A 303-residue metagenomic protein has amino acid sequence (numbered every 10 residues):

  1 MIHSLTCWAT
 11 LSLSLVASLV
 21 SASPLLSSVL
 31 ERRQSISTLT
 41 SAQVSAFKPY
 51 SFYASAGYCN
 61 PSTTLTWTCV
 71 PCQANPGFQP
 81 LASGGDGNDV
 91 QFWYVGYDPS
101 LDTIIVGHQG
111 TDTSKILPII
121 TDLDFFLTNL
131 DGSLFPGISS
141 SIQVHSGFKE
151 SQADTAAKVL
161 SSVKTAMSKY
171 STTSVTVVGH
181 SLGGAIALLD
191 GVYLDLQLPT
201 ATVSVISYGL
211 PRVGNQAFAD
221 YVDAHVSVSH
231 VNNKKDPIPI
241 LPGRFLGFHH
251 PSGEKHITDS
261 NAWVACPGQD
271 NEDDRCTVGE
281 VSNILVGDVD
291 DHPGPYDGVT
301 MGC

Functional and structural regions predicted by a protein language model:
M1-V29: Fungal secretory targeting signals
T10, S23-I36, F135-I138, I142-Q143 (+2 more regions): Serine hydrolase/lipase
S21-S114, F135: Flexible, membrane-associating and regulatory peripheral segments of lipid-active enzymes
N75-V177, L196-A201, H225: A conserved cap/lid and substrate-binding interface adjacent to the catalytic center of lipid-processing enzymes
S83, G107-T111, H180-S181, S207-P211 (+1 more regions): Active-site-proximal beta-strand/loop segments in catalytic clefts of secreted hydrolases
G179-G183, A187: Gly/Ala-rich beta-loop-alpha elbow adjacent to hydrolase catalytic centers
L189-Y193: Active-site signature of alpha/beta-hydrolase-fold catalytic machinery across serine- and Asp/Cys-nucleophile hydrolases
